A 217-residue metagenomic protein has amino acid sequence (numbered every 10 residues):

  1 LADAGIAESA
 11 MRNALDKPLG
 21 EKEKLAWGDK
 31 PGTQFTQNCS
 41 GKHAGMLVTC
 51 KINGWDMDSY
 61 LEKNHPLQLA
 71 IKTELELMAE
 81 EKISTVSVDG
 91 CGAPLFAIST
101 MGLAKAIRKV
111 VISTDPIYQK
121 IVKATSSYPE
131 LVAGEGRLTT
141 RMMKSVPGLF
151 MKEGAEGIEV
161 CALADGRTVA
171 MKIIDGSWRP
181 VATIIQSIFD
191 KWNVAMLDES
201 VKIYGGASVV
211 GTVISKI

Functional and structural regions predicted by a protein language model:
L1-I83, K109: Active-site-adjacent helix/loop patches that line small-molecule binding or acyl-intermediate pockets
A10-A14, V86-G90, Q119-S127: Beta-strand segments within the central parallel beta-sheet cores of soluble alpha/beta enzyme folds
T33-N38, G92, P147-F150, E159: A generic local secondary-structure boundary/capping motif
E81-V86, T114-Y118: Short, structured loop/turn "capping" segments at alpha-beta junctions
C91-A97: A glycine-rich, coil/turn loop motif that links secondary-structure elements
R108-I217: Structured C-terminal helix/loop/strand segments within mature extracytoplasmic catalytic/sensor domains
